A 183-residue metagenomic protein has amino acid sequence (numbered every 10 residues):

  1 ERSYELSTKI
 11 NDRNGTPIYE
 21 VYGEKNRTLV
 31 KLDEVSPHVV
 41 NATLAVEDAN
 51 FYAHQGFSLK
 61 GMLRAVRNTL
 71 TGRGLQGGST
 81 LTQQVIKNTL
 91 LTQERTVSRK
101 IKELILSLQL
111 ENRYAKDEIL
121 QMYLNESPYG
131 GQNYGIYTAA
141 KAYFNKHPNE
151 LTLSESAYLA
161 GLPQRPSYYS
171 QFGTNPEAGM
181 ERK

Functional and structural regions predicted by a protein language model:
E1-N11, N50: N-terminal type II signal-anchor transmembrane helix that functions as the membrane-insertion/stop-transfer segment
R2, Y22-G23, Q55-K60, G78-S79 (+1 more regions): Short, glycine-/polar-rich solvent-exposed loops and beta-turns at beta-strand/coil boundaries
S3, R13, N149-L151: Periplasmic POTRA and POTRA-like interaction domains that precede and scaffold membrane channels/assemblies
N11, T16-D33: His/Glu-rich zincin catalytic helix
N14, E34, G61, E118 (+1 more regions): Ca2+-coordinating acidic residues in Ca2+-binding motifs
P17, N26-R27, A49-F51, T69 (+3 more regions): Solvent-exposed loop/turn segments at secondary-structure junctions within structured extracellular/periplasmic domains
K31-L81, Y134-F144, L151: Flexible, acidic/glycine-enriched loop-and-adjacent beta/alpha segments that face the extracytoplasmic/periplasmic side
G74, G78-K183: Non-catalytic, structured segments within soluble enzyme domains
